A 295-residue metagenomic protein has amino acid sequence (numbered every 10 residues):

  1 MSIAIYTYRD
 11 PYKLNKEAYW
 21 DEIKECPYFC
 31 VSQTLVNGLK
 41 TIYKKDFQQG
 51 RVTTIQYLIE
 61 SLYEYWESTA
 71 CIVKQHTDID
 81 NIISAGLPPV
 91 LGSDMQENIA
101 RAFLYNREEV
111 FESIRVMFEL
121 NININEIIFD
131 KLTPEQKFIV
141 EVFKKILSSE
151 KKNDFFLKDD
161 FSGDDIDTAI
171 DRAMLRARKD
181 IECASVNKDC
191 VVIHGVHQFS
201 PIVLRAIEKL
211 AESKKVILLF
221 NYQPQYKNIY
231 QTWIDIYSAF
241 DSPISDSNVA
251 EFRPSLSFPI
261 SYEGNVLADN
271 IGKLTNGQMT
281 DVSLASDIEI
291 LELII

Functional and structural regions predicted by a protein language model:
M1-C26, L35, L39, D159-L219 (+2 more regions): ASCE RecA-like P-loop NTPase motor cores that couple ATP hydrolysis to mechanical translocation on nucleic acids
M1-P27, S32, K179-I181, D246-I295: Helicase P-loop NTPase motor core
V31, I55, L219-N221: Generic beta-sheet signal
Q33-G38, Y43-S185, P201, K227 (+2 more regions): Basic/charged alpha-beta structural segments of nucleotide/phosphate-handling enzymes
E212, I229-N248, P254, E263 (+1 more regions): Metal-dependent nucleotidyl/phosphoryl-transfer cores and adjacent nucleic-acid-binding surfaces
L218-P224, D246-V249: A short alpha-helix capping/helix-coil boundary motif
